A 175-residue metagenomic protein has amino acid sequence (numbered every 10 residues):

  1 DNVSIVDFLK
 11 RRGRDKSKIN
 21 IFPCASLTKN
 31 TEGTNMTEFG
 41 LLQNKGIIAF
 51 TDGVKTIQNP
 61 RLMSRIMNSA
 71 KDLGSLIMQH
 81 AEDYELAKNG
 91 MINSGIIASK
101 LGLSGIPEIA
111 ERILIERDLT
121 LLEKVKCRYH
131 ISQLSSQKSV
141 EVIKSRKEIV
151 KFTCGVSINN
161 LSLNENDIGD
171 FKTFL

Functional and structural regions predicted by a protein language model:
D1, C24-A25, T51, S132: Active-site neighborhood of phospho(di)ester-bond hydrolases with catalytic His/Asp-centered motifs
D1-K16: Metal-associated gating/positioning segment near the N- to mid-region
N2-V3, G33-N35: Short, conserved acidic/polar surface loops in the N-terminal third of protein domains
D15-K18, I149-V150: Secondary-structure transition/capping motifs at alpha-helix termini and the adjoining loop/turn into the next element
S26-E32: Active-site beta->alpha loop and helix N-cap motifs at the rims of alpha/beta catalytic domains
M36-L175: Histidine/acidic residue-rich metal-binding segments in metalloenzymes
